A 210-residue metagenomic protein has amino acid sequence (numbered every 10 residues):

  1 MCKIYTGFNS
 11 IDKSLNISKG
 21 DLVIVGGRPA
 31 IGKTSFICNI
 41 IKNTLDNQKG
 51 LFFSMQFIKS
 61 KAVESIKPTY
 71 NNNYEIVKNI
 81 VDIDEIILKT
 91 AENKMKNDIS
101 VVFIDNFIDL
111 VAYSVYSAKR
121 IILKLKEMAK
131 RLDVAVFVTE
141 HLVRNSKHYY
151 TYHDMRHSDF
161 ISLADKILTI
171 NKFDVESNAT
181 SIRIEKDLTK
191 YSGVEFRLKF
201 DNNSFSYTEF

Functional and structural regions predicted by a protein language model:
M1-Y70: The Walker A/P-loop phosphate-binding site
T6, T44-E127, R131, V175 (+1 more regions): Conserved inter-motif catalytic segment of the P-loop NTP-binding fold
S10-S14, A30, K126-F210: Phosphate-binding/switch region of NTP-binding enzymes
V23-G27, N73-V77, L110, H141-N145: Short, basic, glycine/proline-bearing loop/turn elements
I24, V101-D105, F137: Structural motif
K33, S117-I121, Y150-H153: Short, glycine/acidic-rich beta->alpha junctions
